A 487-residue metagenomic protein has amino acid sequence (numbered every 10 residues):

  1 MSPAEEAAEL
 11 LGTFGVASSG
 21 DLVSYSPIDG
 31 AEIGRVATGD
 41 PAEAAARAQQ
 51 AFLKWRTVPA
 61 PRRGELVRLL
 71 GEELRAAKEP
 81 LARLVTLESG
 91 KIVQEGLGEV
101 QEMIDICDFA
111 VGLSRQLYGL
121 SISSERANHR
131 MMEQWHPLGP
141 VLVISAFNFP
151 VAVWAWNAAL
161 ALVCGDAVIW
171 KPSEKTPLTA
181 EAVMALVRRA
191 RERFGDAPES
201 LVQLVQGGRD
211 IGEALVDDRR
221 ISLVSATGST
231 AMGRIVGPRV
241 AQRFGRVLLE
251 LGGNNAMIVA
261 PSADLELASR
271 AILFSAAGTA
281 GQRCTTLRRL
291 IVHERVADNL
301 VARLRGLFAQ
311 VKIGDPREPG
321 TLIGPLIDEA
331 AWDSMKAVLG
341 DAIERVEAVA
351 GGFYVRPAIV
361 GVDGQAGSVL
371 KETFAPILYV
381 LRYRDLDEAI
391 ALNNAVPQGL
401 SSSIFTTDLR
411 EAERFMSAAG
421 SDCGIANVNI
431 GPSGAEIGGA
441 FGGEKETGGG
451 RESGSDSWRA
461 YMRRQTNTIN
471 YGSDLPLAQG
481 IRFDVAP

Functional and structural regions predicted by a protein language model:
M1-R83, L87, F109, F353: Short, structured beta/alpha segment
V23, A37, R56-T57, S89 (+4 more regions): A structural signal for short, well-ordered beta-strand elements
I28-R35, D196, I221, I258 (+2 more regions): Conserved C-terminal structural/oligomerization subdomain of aldehyde/semialdehyde dehydrogenase
G30, R63, V85, C107 (+9 more regions): Residue-level signal for inorganic ion chemistry
F52, R56, G71-K78, A82 (+19 more regions): Structural signal for hydrophobic packing residues in well-ordered secondary-structure cores of soluble enzyme domains
P61, E65-A158, E192-Q206, I469-N470 (+1 more regions): N-terminal Rossmann NAD(P)-binding subdomain characteristic of aldehyde/semialdehyde dehydrogenases
G119-L267, Y383: Rossmann-like NAD(P) dinucleotide-binding subdomain of oxidoreductase/dehydrogenase enzymes
R189, A231-G364, L386, A391 (+3 more regions): ALDH superfamily catalytic-core signature
